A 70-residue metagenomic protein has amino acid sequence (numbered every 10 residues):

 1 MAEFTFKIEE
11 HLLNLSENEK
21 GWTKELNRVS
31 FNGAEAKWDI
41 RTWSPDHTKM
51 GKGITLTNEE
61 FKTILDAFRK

Functional and structural regions predicted by a protein language model:
M1-K70: Positively charged, low-complexity terminal tracts and the immediately adjacent first secondary-structure elements
